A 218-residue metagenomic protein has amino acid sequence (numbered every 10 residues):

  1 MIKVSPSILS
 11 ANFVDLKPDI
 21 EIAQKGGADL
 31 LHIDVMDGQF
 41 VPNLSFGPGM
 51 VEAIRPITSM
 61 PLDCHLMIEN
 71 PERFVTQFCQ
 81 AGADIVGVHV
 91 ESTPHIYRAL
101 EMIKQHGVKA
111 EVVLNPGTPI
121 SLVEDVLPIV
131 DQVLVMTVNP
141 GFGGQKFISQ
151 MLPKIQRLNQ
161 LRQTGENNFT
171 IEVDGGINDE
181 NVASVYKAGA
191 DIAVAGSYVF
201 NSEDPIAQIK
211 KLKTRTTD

Functional and structural regions predicted by a protein language model:
M1-G87, S92-H95, M102-Q105, A110 (+7 more regions): Conserved N-terminal beta1-alpha1 strand-loop-helix module at the mouth
K3, V113, L134-T137, E172 (+1 more regions): Conserved beta-strand segments that form the floor/walls of ligand-binding pockets within enzyme and binding domains
E91-T93, N115-G117, V138-G141, S197-F200: Short, acidic/turn-prone active-site loops that include or flank metal/cofactor- and phosphate-binding residues
T118-L122: A short, acidic/glycine-rich surface segment
N139, K146-I192, Y198: Active-site/ligand-binding-proximal alpha/beta "capping" segment
